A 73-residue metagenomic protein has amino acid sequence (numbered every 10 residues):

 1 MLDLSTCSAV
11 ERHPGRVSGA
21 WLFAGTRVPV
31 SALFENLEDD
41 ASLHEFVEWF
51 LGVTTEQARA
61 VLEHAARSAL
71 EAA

Functional and structural regions predicted by a protein language model:
L2-E45: A short, structured beta-strand/loop element
V28-A73: Long, charge-rich, low-complexity alpha-helical segments
